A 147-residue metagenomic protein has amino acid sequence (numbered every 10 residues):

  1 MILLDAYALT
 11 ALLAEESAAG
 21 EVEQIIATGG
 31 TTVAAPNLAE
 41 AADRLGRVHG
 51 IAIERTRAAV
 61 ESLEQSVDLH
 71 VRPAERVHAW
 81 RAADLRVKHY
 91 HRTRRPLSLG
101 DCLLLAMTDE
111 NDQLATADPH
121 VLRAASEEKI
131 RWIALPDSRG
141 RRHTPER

Functional and structural regions predicted by a protein language model:
M1-N37, V48-E61, E127-A134, R139-P145: Short, well-structured N-terminal submotif of metal-dependent ribonuclease cores
Y7, A42, H120: Anionic group-transfer/hydrolysis microenvironments
L9, A41, L104-T108: Buried hydrophobic packing segments
G20, W80, L122-R123: Alpha-helical elements of the RecA-like P-loop NTPase motor core of helicases
T28-G29, S66-V67, E110-N111, E128: Structured helix-beta-strand junction loops
A42-K88: Active-site-proximal, substrate-binding regions of enzyme catalytic domains and RNA-binding/basic surfaces
L69-P119: Active-site neighborhoods of divalent-metal-dependent phosphate/nucleic-acid chemistry enzymes
L105, D109-R147: Acidic, PIN/NYN-like endoribonuclease modules and their adjacent C-terminal/linker elements
